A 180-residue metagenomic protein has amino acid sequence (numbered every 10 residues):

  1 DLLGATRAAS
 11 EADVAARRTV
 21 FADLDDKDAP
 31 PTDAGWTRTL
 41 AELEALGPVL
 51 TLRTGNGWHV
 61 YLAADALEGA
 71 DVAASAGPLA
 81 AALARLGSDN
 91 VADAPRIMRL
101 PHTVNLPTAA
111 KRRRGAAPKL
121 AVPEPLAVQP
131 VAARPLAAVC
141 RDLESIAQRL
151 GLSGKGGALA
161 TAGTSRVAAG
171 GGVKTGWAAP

Functional and structural regions predicted by a protein language model:
L2-L40, A64-P180: DNA replication initiation modules
L40-L52: Active-site palm subdomain of RNA-directed nucleic acid polymerases
T51-Y61, M98: Short, conserved phosphate-binding/catalytic loop or strand-edge motifs used in phosphoryl-/nucleotidyl-transfer
